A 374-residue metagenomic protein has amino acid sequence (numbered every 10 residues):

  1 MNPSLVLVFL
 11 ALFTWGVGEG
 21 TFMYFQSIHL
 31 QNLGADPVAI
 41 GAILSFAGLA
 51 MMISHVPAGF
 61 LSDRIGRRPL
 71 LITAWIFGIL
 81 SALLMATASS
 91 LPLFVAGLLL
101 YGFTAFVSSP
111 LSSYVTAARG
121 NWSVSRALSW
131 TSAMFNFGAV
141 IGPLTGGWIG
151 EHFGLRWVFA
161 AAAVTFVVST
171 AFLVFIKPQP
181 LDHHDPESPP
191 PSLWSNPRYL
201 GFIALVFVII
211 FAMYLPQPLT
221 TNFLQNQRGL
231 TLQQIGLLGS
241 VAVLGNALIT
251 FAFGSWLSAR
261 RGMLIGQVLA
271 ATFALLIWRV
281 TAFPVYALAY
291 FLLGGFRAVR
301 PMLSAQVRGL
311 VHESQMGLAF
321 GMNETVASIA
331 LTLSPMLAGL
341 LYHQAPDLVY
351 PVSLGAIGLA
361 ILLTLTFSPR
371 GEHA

Functional and structural regions predicted by a protein language model:
M1-N2, K177-L205: Juxtamembrane intracellular "pre-TM" segments in multi-pass secondary transporters
N2-G48, Y199-L205, I209-R228, I235: Helix-loop boundary and gating motifs at the non-cytosolic
F13, P92-F106, V285-A298: Hydrophobic core of transmembrane alpha-helices in multi-pass small-molecule transporters, especially MFS/SLC-type
L49-I53, L237-W256: Transmembrane alpha-helices of Major Facilitator/SLC transporters
P69-L84, A163, R261-L276: Structural signature of the two symmetry-related core transmembrane helices
L99-F135: Cytoplasmic helix-loop-helix junction between adjacent transmembrane helices in 12-TM secondary transporters
V158-V174, V349-L365: Symmetry-related core transmembrane helices of the 12-TM Major Facilitator Superfamily/SLC fold
M263-R300: C-terminal transmembrane helical hairpin of 12-TM major facilitator-type secondary transporters
